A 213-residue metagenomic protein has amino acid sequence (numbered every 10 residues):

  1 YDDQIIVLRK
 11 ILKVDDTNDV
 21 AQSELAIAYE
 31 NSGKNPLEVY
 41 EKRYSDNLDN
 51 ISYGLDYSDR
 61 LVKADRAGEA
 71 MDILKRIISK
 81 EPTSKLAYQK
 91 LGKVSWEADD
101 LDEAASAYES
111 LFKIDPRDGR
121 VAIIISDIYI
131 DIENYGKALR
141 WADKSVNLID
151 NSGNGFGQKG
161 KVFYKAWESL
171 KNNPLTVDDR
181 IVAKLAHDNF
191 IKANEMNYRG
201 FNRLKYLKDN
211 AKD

Functional and structural regions predicted by a protein language model:
D2-T17, A26, D46, L139-D150 (+3 more regions): TPR/TPR-like (Sel1-like) alpha-helical repeat modules
K10-D16, E41-D49, K75-T83, E109-R117 (+1 more regions): Solenoid-like repeat scaffolds
D19-V20, I51-S52, K85-L86, G119-R120 (+2 more regions): Helix-start (N-cap) detector for alpha-helical repeat units in TPR-like alpha-solenoids, especially tetratricopeptide
E24-L25, D56, K90, I124 (+1 more regions): Canonical tetratricopeptide repeat
Y29, L61, S95, Y129 (+3 more regions): Residue at a conserved register position within TPR or TPR-like alpha-solenoid repeats
